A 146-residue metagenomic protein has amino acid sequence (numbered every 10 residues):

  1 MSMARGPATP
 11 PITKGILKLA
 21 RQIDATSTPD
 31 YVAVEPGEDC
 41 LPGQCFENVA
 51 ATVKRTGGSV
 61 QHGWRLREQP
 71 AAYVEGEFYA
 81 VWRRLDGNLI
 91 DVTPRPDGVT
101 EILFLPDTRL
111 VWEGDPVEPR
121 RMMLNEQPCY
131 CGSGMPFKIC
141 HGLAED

Functional and structural regions predicted by a protein language model:
M1-C131, M135-I139, L143-D146: A structural boundary/capping signal
